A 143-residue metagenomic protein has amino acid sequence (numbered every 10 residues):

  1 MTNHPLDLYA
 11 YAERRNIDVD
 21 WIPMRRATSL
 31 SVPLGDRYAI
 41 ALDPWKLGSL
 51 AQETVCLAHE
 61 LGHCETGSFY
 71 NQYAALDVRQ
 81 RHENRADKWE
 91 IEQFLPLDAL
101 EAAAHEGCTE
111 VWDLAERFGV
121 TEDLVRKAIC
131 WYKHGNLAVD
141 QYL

Functional and structural regions predicted by a protein language model:
M1-L143: Active-site hotspot residues in diverse enzymes, especially metal/ion-binding acidic/histidine motifs
